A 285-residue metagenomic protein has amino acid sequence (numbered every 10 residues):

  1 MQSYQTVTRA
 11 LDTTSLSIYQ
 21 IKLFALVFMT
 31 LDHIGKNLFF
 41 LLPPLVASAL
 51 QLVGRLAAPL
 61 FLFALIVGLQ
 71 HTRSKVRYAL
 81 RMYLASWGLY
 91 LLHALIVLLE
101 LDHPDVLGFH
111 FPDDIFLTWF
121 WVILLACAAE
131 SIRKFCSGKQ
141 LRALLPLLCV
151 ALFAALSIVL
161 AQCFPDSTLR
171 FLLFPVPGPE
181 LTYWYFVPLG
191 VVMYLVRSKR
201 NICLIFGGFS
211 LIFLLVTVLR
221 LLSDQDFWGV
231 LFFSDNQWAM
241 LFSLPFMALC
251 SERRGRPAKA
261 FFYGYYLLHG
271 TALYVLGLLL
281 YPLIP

Functional and structural regions predicted by a protein language model:
M1-P285: Alpha-helical transmembrane segments and their immediate juxtamembrane cytosolic regions
